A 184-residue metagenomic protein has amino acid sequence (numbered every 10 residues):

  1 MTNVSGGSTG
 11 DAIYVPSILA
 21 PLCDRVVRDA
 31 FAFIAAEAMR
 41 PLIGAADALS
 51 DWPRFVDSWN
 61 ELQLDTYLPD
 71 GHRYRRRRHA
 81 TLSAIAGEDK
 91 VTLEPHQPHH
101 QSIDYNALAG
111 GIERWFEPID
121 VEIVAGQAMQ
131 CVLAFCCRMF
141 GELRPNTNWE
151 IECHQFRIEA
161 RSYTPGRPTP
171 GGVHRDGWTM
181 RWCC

Functional and structural regions predicted by a protein language model:
M1-H154, S162-P165: Fe(II)/2-oxoglutarate oxygenase catalytic core
H154-F156, C183: Conserved hydrophobic/aromatic positions in well-ordered beta-strands
F156-R175: Conserved short histidine dyad/triad with adjacent acidic residue
R175-C184: Short, conserved beta-strand element in jelly-roll/cupin
